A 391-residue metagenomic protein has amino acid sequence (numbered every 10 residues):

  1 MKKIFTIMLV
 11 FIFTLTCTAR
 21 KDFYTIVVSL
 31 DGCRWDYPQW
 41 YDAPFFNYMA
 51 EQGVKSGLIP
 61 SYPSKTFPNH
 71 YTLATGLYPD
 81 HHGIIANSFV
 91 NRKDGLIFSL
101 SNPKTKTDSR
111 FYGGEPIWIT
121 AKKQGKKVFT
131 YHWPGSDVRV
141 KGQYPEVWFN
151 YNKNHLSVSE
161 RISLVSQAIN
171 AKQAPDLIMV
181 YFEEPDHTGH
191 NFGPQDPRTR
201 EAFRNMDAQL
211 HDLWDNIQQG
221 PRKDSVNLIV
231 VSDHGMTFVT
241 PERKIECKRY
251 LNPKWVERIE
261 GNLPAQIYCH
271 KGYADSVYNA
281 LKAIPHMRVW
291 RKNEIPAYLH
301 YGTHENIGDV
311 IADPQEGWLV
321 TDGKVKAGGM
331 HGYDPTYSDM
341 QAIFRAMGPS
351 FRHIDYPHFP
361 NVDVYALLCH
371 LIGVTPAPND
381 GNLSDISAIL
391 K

Functional and structural regions predicted by a protein language model:
M1-F23: Bacterial Sec-dependent N-terminal signal peptides
T25-S29, D36, S56-I59, T72-A74 (+9 more regions): Structural recognition of the beta-strand scaffold that forms the well-ordered cores of secreted hydrolase catalytic
V27, F45, N205-C247: Metal-dependent active-site segment of extracytoplasmic phospho-/sulfohydrolases and closely related
P38-H82: Short, structured active-site-proximal loop/turn typified by the sulfatase FGly-forming signature C/S-X-P-X-R
L77-G193, T321: His/Asp/Glu-rich, glycine-adjacent segments that coordinate divalent cations and/or stabilize oxyanion chemistry on
L156-N170, P185-V226, L368: A long, amphipathic alpha-helix that forms part of the scaffold/cap immediately adjacent to metal-dependent active
I259-L367: Active-site neighborhoods of enzymes that stabilize oxyanions during catalysis
